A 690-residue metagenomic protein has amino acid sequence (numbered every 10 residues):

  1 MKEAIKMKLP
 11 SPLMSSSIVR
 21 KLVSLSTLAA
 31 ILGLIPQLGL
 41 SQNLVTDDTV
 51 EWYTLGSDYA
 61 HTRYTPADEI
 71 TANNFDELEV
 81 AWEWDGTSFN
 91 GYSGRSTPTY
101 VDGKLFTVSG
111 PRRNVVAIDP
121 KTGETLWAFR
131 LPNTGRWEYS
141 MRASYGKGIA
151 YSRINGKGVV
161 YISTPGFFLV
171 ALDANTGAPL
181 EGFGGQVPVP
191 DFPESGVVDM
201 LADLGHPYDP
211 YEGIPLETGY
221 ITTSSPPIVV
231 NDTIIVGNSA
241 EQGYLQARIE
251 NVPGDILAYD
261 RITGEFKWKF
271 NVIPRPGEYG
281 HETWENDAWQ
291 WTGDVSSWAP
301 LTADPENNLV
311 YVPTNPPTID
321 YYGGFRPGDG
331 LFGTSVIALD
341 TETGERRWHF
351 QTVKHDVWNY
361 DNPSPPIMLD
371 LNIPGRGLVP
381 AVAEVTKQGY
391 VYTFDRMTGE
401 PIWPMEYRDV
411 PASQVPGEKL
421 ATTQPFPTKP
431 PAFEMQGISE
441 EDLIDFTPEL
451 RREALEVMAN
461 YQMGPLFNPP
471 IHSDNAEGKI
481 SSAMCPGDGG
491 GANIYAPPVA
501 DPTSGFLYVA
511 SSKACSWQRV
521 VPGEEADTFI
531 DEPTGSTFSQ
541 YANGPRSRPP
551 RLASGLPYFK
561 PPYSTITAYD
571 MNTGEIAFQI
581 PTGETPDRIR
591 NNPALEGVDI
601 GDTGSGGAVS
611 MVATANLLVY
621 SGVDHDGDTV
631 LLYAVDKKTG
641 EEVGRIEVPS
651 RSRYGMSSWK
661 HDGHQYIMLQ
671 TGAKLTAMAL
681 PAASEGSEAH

Functional and structural regions predicted by a protein language model:
M1-R20: N-terminal secretory signal peptides that target proteins for export/translocation
S24-Q37: Bacterial N-terminal signal peptides
S26-T27, W52, P98, A117-I118 (+1 more regions): Residue-level detector of buried hydrophobic side-chain packing in well-ordered secondary-structure elements
N43-F89: Mature N-terminal segment immediately following signal peptide/propeptide cleavage in secreted/periplasmic
T49-G56, G91-N114, S140-F168, G219-R248 (+11 more regions): Repeat-blade elements of multi-bladed beta-propeller folds
D58-H61, T87, P276, P316-T318 (+1 more regions): Active-site/binding-pocket entry motifs
N73-T87, V115-Y139, N155-G156, L169-E217 (+9 more regions): Extracytoplasmic/lumenal domain signature
T302, Q424, T428-A514, T565-A568: Long, low-complexity segments enriched in small/aliphatic residues
